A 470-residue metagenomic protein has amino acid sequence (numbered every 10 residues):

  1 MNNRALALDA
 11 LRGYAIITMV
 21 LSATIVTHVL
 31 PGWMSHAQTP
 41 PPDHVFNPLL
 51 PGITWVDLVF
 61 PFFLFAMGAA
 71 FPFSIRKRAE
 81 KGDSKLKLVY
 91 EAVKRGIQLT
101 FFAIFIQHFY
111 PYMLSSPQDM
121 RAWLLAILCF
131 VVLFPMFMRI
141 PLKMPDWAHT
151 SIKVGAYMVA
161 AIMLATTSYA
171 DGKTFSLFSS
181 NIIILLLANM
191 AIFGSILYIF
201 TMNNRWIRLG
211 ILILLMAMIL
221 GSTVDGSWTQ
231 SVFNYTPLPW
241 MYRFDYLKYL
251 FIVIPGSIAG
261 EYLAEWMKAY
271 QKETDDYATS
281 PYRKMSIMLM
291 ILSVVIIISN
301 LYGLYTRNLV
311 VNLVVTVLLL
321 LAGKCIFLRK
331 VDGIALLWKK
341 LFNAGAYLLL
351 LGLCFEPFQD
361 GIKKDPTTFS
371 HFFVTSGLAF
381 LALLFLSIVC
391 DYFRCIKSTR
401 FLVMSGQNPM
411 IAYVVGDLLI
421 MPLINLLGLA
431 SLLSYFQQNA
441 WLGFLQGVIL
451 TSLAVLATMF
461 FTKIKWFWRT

Functional and structural regions predicted by a protein language model:
M1-T470: Alpha-helical transmembrane segments and their immediate juxtamembrane cytosolic regions
